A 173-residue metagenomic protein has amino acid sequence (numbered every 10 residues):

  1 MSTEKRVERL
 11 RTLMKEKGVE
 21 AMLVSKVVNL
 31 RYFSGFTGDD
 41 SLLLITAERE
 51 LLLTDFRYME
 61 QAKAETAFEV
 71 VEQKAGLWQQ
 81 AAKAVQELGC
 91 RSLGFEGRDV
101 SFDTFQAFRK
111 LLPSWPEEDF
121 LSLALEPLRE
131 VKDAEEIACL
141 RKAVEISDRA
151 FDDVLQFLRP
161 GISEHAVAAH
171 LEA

Functional and structural regions predicted by a protein language model:
M1-Q86, E145-I146: N-terminal accessory/capping or targeting/presequence segment of soluble
S2, V7, Q79-A173: Flexible, acidic/His-enriched mid-domain "rim/lid" segments that flank
